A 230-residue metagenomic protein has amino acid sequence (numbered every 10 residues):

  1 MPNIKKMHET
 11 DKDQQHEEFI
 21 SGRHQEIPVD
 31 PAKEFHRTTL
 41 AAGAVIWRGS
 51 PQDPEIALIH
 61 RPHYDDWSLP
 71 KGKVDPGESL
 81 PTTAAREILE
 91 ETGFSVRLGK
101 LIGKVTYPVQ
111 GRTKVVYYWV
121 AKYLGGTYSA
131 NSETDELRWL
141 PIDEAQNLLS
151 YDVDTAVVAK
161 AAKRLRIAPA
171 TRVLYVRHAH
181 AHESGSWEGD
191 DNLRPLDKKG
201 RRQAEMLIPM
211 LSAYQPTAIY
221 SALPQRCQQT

Functional and structural regions predicted by a protein language model:
P2-D13, D65-D66, Y128-W187, N192: Nudix hydrolase/Nudix homology domain
P2-G43: Acidic, metal-coordinating catalytic segment for phosphate/diphosphate chemistry, firing primarily on the Nudix
L40-A42, P54, K114-Y117, D135 (+1 more regions): Change "...and in nucleic-acid phosphodiester-cleaving endonucleases..." to "...and in nucleic-acid processing enzymes
A41-I46, L58, R172-H178: Short, hydrophobic/glycine-enriched beta-strand segments
W47-G49, P108: A generic structural motif
P51-S95, S184-R202: Conserved Nudix-box catalytic region and its N-terminal flanking loop in Nudix hydrolases and closely related
V74-K100, K104-A156: Unchanged
A170-R177, A181-T230: Active-site-proximal alpha-helix that buttresses catalytic centers in soluble enzyme cores
